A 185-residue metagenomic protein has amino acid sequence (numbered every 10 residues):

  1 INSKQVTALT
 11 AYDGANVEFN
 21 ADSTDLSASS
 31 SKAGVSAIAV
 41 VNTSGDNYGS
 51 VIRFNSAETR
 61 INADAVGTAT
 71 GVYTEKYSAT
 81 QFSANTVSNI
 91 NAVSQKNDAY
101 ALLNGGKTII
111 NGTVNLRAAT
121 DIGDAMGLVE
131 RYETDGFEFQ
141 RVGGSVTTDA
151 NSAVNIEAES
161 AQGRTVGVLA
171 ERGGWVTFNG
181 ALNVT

Functional and structural regions predicted by a protein language model:
I1-V6, N16-S36, V41-N47, V51-A69 (+5 more regions): Beta-strand-rich solenoid/repeat architectures in extracellular/passenger domains of polysaccharide-targeting enzymes
E138-Q140: Short coil/turn connectors between adjacent alpha-helices in alpha-solenoid helical repeat scaffolds
